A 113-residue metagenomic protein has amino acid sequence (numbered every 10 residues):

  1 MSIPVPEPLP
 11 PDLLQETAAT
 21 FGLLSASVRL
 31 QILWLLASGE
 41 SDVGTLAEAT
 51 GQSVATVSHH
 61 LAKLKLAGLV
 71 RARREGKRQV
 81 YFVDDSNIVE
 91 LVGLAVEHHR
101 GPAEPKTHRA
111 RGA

Functional and structural regions predicted by a protein language model:
M1-E16, S86-A113: Amphipathic alpha-helical dimerization/coiled-coil segments that flank or bridge DNA-binding/regulatory modules
P11-A55, Q79-N87: N-terminal helix-turn-helix DNA-binding core of bacterial DNA-binding proteins
S25, K63, D85, P102-A103: Generic alpha-helical secondary structure signal
W34, S38, D42, K63 (+3 more regions): Functionally engaged cysteine thiol sites
H60: Residues within the DNA-recognition helix of helix-turn-helix
K65-E75, F82: Beta-hairpin "wing" of winged helix-turn-helix
